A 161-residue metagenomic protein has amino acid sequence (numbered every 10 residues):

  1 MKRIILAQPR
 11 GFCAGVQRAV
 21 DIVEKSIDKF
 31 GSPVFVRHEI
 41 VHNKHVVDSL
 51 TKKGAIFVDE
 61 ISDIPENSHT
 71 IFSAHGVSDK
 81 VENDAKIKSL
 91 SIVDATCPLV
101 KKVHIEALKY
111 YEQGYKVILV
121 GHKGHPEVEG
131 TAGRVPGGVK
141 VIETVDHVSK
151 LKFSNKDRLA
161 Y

Functional and structural regions predicted by a protein language model:
M1-A160: The feature marks the mature, well-folded catalytic cores of soluble enzymes
